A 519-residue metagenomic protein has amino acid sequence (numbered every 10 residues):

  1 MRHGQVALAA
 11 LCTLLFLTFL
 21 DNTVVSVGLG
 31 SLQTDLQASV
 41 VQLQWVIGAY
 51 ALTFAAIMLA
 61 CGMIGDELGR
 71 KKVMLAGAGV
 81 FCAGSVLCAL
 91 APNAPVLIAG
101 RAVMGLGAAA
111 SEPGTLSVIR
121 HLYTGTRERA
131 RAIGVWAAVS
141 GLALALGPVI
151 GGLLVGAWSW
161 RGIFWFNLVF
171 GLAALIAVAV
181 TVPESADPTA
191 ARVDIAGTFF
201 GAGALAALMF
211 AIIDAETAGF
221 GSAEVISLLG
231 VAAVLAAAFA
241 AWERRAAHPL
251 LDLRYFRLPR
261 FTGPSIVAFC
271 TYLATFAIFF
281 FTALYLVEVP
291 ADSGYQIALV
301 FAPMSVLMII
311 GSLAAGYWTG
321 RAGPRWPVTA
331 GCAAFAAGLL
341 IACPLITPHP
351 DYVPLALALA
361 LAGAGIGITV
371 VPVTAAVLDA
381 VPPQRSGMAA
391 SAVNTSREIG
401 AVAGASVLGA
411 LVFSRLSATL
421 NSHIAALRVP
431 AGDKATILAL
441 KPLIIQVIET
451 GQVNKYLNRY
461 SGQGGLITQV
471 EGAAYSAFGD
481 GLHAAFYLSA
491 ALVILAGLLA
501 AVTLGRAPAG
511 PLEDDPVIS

Functional and structural regions predicted by a protein language model:
M1-L11, L15, A375, L438-S519: Transmembrane-helix exit segments and adjacent C-terminal regions of multi-pass membrane proteins
M1-V180, A315-G316, A322-P324, C343 (+1 more regions): Transmembrane-helix bundle of Major Facilitator Superfamily
A7-T53, S159, A196, E224-L228 (+2 more regions): Transmembrane core module of solute transporters
L8-A10, I57, G69-A78, A94-A99 (+6 more regions): C-terminal module of multi-pass small-molecule transporters
G30, G62-M63, G151-G152, M209 (+5 more regions): Small-residue-mediated transmembrane helix hinge/kink sites in multi-pass secondary transporters
L52, A56, G79, A83-L87 (+15 more regions): Generic alpha-helical transmembrane segments of integral inner-membrane proteins, especially permease/transport modules
C61, A83-A91, A157-W158, V180-E184 (+9 more regions): Helix-loop junctions at the membrane-solvent interface of multi-pass transporters, primarily the C-terminal
G134, G156-A268, A274, D292-Y295 (+3 more regions): Hydrophobic transmembrane-helix bundles of small-molecule transporters
